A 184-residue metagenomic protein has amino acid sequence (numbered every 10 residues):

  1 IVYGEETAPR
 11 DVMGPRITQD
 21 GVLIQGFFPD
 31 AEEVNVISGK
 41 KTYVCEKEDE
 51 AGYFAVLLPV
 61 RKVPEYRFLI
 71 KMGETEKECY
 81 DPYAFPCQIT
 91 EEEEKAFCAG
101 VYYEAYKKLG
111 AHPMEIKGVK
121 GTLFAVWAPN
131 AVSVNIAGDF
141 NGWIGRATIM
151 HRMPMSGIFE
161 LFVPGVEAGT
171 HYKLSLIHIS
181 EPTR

Functional and structural regions predicted by a protein language model:
I1-D30, C79-V132: Non-catalytic, glycine-rich low-complexity segments
I24, D30-K40, V126, A131-I144: Beta-strand-rich binding/interaction modules
E32-V36, T42-V56, P64, L69: N-terminal alpha-helical targeting/anchoring segments
K41-D49, V56, R146-M153, L161: Short, surface-exposed loop motifs enriched in S/T, G, D/E and P with embedded aromatic residues
Y53-R61, I158-G165: Exposed aromatic-hydrophobic patches
V63-G73, T170-L176: Short, aromatic- and glycine-rich surface loops/edge beta-strands on solvent-exposed regions
M72-E78, S180: Short acidic/polar inter-strand loop motif in beta-rich domains
S175-R184: Residue-level detector of conserved catalytic or cofactor/ligand-binding positions in enzyme active sites
